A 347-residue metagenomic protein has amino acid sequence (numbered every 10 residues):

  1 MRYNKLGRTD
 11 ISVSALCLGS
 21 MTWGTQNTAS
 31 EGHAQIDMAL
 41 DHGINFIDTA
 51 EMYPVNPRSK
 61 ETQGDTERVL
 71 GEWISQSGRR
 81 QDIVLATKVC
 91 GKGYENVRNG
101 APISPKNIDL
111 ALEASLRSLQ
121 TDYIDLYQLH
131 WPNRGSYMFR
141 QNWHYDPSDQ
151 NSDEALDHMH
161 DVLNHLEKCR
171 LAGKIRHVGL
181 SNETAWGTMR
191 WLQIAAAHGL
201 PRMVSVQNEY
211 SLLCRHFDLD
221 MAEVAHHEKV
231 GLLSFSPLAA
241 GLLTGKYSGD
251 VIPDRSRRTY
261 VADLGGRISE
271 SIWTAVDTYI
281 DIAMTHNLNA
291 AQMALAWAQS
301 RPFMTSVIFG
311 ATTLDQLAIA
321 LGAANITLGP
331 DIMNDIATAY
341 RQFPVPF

Functional and structural regions predicted by a protein language model:
M1-K88, K106-D109, D122, L171: N-terminal binding-site loop/beta-alpha segment at the start of enzyme catalytic domains that lines or forms
L6, L18, G32, I47 (+12 more regions): Conserved, mostly hydrophobic/aromatic
V13-C17, N45-F46, D82-A86, Y123-Q128 (+4 more regions): Structural preference for beta-strand elements that scaffold enzyme active sites
S14, G135-N151, V224-I282: Glycine-rich, positively charged active-site loop/lid region within alpha/beta enzyme cores that binds and organizes
M21-W23, M52, K88-K92, L129-P132 (+3 more regions): Active-site beta-loop-alpha junctions enriched in small/polar residues
M52, R170, P237, R257-N325: Conserved short secondary-structure transition element at the edge of the structured enzyme core that lines
V97-S205: Glycine/proline-rich, positively charged, aromatic-decorated active-site loop/lid region on the catalytic face
R170-L171, H216-G231: Basic phosphate/pyrophosphate-binding loop/patch that engages nucleotide-derived ligands
